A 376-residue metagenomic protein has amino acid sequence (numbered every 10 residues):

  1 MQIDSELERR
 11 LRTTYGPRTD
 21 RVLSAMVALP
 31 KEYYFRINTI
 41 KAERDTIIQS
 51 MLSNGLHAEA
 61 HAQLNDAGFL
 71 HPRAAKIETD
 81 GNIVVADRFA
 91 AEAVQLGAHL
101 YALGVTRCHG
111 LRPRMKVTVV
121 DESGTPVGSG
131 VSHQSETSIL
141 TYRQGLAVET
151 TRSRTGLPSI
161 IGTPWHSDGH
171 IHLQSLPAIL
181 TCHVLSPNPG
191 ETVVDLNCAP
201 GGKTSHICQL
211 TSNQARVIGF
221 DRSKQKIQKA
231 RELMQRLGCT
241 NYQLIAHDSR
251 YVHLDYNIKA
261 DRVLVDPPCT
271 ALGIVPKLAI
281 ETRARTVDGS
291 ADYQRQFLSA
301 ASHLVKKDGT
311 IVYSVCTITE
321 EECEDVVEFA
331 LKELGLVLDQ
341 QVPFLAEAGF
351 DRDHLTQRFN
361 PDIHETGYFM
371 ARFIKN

Functional and structural regions predicted by a protein language model:
M1-N376: S-adenosylmethionine
